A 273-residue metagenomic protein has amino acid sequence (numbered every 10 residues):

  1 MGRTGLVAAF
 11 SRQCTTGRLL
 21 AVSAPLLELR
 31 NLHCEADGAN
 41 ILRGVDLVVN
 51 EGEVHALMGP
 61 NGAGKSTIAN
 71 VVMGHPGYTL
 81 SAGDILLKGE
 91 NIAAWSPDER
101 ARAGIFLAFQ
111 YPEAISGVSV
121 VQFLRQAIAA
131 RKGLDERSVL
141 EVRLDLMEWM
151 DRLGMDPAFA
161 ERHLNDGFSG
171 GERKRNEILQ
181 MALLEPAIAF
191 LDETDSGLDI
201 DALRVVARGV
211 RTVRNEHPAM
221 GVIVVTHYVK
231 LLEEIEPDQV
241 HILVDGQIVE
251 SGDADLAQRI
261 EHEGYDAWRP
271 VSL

Functional and structural regions predicted by a protein language model:
L27-L29, L42-G44, V49: Conserved structural motif at the start of ABC-family nucleotide-binding domains
M58-P60: The feature captures the beta-strand-to-loop junction immediately N-terminal to the Walker
D84-R100, N165: ABC ATPase NBD Q-loop/coupling interface
L107, Y111, G117-G133, V142-D145: Q-loop/switch helix immediately C-terminal to the Walker
M181-A182: ABC ATPase C-loop
E193-T194, D201: Walker B catalytic motif
L203-P218: Helical segment within the ABC ATPase nucleotide-binding domain
L243, Q247-P270: Conserved beta-strand-loop-alpha-helix hinge in the C-terminal portion of ABC ATPase nucleotide-binding domains
